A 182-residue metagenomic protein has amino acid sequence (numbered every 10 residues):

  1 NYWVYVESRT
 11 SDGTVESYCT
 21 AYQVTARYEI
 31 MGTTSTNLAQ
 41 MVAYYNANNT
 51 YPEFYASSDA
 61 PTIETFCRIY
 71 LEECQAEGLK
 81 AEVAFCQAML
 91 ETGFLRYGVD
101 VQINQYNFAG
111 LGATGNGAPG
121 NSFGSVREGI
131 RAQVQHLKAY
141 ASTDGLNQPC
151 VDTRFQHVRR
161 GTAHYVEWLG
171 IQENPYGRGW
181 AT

Functional and structural regions predicted by a protein language model:
S11-A26: Extracellular fibronectin type III
R27-T182: Catalytic cores of secreted/periplasmic lytic hydrolases that degrade extracellular macromolecules
